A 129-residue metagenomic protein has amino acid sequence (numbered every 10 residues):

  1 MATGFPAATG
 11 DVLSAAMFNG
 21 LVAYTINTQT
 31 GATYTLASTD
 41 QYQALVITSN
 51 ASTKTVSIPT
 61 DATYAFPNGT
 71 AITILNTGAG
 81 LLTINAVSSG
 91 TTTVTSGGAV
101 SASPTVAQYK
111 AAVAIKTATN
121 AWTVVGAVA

Functional and structural regions predicted by a protein language model:
M1-A2: Sec-dependent, cleavable N-terminal signal peptides
F5-D11: Short helix-onset patch at the extreme N-terminus, typifying the N->h transition of secretory signal peptides
V12-S88, T119-A129: Exposed extracellular interaction/assembly regions and N-terminal maturation sites
S88-Q108: Terminal beta-strand-rich extracellular "head" domains that mediate receptor/glycan or other ligand binding
A102-A129: Extracellular jelly-roll beta-sandwich "head" domains, especially the C-terminal globular C1q domain
